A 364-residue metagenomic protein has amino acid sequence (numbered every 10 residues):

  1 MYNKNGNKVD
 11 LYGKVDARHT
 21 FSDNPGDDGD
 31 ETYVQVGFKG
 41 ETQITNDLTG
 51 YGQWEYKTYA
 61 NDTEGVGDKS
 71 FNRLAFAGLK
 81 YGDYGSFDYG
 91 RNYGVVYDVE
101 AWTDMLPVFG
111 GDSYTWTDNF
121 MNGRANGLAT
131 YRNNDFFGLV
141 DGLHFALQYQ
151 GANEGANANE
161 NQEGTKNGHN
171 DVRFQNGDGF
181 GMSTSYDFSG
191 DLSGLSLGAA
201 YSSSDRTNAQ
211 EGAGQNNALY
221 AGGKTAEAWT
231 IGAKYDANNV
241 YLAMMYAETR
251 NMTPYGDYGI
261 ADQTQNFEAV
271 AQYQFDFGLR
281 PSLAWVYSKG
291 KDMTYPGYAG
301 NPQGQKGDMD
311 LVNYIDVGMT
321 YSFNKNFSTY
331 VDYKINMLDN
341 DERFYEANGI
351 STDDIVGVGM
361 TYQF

Functional and structural regions predicted by a protein language model:
M1-E154, N176-D178, S185-F188: Outer membrane beta-barrel
V9-A17, N46, G50-G52, F87 (+10 more regions): Transmembrane beta-strands of outer-membrane beta-barrel proteins
A17-D23, Y56-A60, Y93-V95, Y149-N153 (+7 more regions): Transmembrane beta-strands of outer-membrane beta-barrel pores
D23-N24, T115-T117, Q162-N170, G214-L219 (+3 more regions): Extracellular loop and loop/strand-boundary signature of outer-membrane beta-barrel proteins
Q35-G37, L74-F76, L128-T130, G181-S183 (+4 more regions): Membrane-embedded beta-strand positions in outer-membrane beta-barrel channels/transporters
G40-T42, L79-Y81, N133-D135, Y186-G190 (+5 more regions): Residue-level signature of outer-membrane beta-barrel architecture
A129, Y321-F323, S351-F364: Outer-membrane beta-barrel "beta-signal"
Q175-V317, S322: Detector for outer-membrane/organellar transmembrane beta-barrel domains, recognizing the amphipathic beta-strand
